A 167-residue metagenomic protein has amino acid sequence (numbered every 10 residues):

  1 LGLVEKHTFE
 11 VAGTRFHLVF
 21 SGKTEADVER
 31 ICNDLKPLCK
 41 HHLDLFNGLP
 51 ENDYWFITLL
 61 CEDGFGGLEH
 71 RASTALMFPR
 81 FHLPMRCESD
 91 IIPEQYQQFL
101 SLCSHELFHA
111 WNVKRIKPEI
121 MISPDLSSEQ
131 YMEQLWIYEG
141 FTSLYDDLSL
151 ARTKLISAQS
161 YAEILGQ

Functional and structural regions predicted by a protein language model:
L1-K6: Conserved alpha/beta core surface patches that mediate binding of polyanionic ligands
T8-Q134: Juxtacatalytic substrate-recognition/specificity segment
I116-D125, E129-Q167: Acidic/His/Gly-enriched intrinsically disordered linker/tail segments that often contain short helix/coil "MoRF-like"
